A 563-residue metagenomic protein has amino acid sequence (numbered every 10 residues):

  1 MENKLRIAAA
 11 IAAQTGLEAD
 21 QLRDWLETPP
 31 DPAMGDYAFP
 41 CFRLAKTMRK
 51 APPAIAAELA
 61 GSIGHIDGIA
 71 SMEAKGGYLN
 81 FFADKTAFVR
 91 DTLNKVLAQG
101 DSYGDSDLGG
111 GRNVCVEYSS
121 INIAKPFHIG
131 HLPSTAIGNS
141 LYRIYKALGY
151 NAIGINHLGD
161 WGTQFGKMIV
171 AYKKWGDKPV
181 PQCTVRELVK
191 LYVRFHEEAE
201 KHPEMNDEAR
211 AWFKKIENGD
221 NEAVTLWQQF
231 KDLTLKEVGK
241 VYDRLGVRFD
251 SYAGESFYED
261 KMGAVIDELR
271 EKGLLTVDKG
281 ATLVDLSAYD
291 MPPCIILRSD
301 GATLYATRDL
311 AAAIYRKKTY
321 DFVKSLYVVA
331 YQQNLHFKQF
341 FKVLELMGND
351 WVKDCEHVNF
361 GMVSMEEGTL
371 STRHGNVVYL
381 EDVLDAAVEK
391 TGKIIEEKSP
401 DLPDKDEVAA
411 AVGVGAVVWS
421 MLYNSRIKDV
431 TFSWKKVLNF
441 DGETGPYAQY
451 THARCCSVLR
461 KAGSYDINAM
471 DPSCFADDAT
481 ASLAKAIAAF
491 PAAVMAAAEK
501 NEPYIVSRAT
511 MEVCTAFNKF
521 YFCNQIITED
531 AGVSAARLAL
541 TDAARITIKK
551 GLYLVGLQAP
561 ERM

Functional and structural regions predicted by a protein language model:
M1-R90, A98-M563: Non-catalytic interaction-recognition regions
